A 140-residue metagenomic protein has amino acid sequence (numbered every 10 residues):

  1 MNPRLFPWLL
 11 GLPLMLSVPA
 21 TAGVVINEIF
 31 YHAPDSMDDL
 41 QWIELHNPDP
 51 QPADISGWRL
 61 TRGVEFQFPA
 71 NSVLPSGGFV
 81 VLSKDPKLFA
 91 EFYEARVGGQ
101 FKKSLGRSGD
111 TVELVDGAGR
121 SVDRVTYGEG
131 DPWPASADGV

Functional and structural regions predicted by a protein language model:
M1-L5: Positively charged n-region of N-terminal signal peptides that target proteins for export
P7-S17: Bacterial N-terminal signal peptides
A20-V140: Activation on beta-sandwich/Ig-like modules and their edge loops
